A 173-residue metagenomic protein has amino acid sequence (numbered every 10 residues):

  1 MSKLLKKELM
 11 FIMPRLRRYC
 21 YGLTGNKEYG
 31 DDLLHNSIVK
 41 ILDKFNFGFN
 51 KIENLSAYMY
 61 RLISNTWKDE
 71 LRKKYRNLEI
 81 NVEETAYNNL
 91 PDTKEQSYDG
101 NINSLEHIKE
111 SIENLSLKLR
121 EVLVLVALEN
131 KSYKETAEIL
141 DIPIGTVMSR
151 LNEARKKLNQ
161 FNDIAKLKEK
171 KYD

Functional and structural regions predicted by a protein language model:
M1-R18, G22, E28-D31, L42: A short, charge-rich alpha-helical start-of-domain segment used by transcription regulators
K3-L5, E79, K134, E138-D141 (+1 more regions): C-terminal edge and immediately downstream basic/flexible tail or linker adjoining helix-turn-helix-like DNA-binding
R17, I38, S116, R120 (+1 more regions): C-terminal flanking helix
R18, D32-V39, D43, E53-N65: Structural recognition of an alpha-helix C-terminal capping motif at a helix-to-coil junction
N26, S132, D141-T146: Helix-turn-helix DNA-binding motif, specifically the short coil turn and the N-cap/start of the second
R61-V82, E153: Arg/Lys-rich amphipathic alpha helix in sigma70-family domain 2
N77-I108, S132: Internal acidic/polar
V122-V126: A short pre-motif secondary-structure segment
